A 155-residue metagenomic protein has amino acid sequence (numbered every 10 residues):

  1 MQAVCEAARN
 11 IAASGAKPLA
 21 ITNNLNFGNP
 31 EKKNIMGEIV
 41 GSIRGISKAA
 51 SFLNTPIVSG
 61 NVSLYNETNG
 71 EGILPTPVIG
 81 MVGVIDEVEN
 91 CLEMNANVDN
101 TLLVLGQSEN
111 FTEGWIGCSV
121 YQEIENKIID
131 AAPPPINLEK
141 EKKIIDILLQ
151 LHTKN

Functional and structural regions predicted by a protein language model:
M1-N155: Glycine/proline-enriched, intrinsically flexible loops and inter-domain linkers
